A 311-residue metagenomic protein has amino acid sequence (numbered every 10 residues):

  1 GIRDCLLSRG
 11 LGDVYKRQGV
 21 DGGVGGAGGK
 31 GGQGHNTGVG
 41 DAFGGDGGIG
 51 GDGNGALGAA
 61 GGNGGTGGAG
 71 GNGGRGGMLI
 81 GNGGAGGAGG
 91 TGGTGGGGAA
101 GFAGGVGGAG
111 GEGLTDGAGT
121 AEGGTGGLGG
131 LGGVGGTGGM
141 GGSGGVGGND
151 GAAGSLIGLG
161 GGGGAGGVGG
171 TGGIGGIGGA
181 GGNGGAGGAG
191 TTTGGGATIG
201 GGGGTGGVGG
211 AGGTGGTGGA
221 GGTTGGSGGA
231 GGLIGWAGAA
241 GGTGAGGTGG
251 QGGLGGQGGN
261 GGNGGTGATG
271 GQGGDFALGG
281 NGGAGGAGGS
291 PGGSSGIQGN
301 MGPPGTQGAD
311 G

Functional and structural regions predicted by a protein language model:
R3-G311: Collagen triple-helix signature
